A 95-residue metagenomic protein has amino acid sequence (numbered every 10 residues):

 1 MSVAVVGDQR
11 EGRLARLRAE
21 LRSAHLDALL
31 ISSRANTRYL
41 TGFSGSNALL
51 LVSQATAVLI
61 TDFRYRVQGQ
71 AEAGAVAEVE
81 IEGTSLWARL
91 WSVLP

Functional and structural regions predicted by a protein language model:
M1-V58, V67, W87-P95: Terminal domain-start leader segments
D62-S92: Compact, glycine/acidic-enriched structural inserts
